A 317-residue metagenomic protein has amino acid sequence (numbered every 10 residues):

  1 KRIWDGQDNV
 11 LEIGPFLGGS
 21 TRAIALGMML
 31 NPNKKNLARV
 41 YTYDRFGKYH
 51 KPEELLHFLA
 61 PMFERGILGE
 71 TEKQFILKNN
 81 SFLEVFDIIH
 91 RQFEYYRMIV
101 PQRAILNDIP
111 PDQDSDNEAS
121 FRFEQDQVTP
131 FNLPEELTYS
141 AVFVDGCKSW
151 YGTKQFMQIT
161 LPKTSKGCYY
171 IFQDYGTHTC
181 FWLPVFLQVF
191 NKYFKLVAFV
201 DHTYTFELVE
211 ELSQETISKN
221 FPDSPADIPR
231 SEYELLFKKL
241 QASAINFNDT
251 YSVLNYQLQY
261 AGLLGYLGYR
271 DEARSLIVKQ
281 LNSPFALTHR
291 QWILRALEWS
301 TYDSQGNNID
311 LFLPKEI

Functional and structural regions predicted by a protein language model:
I3-L313: S-adenosylmethionine/decaboxylated-SAM
